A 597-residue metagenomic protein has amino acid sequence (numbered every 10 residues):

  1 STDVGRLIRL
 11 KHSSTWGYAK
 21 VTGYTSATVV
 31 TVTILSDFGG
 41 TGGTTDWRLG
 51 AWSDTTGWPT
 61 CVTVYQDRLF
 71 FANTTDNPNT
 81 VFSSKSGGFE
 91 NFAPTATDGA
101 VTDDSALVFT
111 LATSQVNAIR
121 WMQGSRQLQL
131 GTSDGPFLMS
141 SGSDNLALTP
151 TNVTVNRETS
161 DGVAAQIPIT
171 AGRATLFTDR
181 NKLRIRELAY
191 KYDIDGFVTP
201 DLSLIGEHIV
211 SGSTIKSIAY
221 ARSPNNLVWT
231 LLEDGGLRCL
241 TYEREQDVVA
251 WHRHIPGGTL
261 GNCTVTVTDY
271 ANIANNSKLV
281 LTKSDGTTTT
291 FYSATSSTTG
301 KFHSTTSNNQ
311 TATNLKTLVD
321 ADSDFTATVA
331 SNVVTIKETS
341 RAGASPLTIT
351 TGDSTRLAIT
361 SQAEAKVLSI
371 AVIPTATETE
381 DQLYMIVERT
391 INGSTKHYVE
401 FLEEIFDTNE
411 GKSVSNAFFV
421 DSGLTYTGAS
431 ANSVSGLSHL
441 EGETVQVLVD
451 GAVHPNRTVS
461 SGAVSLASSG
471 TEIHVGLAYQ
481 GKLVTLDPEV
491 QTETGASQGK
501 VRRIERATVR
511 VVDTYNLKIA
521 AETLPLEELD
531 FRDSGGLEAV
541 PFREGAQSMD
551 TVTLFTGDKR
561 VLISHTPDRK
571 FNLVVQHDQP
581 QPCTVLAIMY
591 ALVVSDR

Functional and structural regions predicted by a protein language model:
S1-C61, Q66-R68, T74-F82: Sequence/structural signature of beta-propeller modules and their immediately flanking N-terminal secretory/stalk
S1-L35, L260-Q362, E443, P455 (+1 more regions): Extended, beta-strand-rich, solvent-exposed assembly scaffolds of outer structural proteins
T2-S14, G39-T56, G343-L357, T395-E404 (+2 more regions): Extended Gly/Ser/Thr-rich low-complexity repeat segments, especially those forming or decorating extracellular
V4, W58, Y65, G124 (+11 more regions): Repetitive beta-strand solenoid architecture
V29-V30, L69, L128, P136 (+5 more regions): Hydrophobic residues embedded in beta-strands of well-ordered beta-sheets
V30, N73-K85, P346-L347, S394-F401: Short, surface-exposed terminal/edge motifs of secreted or surface/virion proteins that either
R48-R68, A72-P224, E243-G258: Beta-propeller and closely related beta-pinwheel folds
S114-N117, S160, N181-T259, T264 (+1 more regions): Beta-sheet repeat architectures centered on beta-propellers
